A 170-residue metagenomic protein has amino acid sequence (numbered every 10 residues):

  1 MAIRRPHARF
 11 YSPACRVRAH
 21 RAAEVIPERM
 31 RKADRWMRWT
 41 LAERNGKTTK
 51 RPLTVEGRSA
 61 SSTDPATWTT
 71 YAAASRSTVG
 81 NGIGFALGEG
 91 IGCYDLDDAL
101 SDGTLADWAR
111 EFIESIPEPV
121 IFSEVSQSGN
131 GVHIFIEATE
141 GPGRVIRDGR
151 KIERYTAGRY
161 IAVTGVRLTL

Functional and structural regions predicted by a protein language model:
M1-A22: BZIP DNA-binding basic region
A22-L170: Conserved phosphate/metal-binding and DNA-contacting active-site motifs used in DNA phosphodiester-bond processing
